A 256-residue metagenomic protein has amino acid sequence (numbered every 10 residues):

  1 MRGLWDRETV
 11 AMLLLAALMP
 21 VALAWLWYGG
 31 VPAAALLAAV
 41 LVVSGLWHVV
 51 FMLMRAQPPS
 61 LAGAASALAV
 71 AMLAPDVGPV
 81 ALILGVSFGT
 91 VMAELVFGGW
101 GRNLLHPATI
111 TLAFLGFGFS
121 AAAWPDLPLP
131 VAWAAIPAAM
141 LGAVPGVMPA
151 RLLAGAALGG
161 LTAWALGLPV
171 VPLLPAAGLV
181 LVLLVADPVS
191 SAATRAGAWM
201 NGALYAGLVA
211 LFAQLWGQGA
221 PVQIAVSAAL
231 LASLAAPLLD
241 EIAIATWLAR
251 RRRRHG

Functional and structural regions predicted by a protein language model:
M1, S44-A56, G89-R102, P137-G146 (+3 more regions): C-terminal ends of transmembrane helices
M1-V49, S227, L238-I242, T246-G256: N-terminal signal-anchor module of multipass membrane proteins
L13-P20, L36-H48, A62, S66 (+14 more regions): Alpha-helical transmembrane segments in multi-pass membrane proteins
W27-V42, A74-S87, P125-W133, G167-G178: Structural signature of hydrophobic alpha-helical transmembrane segments
Q57-D126: Membrane-interface helix-loop-helix junctions at boundaries between adjacent transmembrane segments
M72, M140-M148, T162-Q218, E241-A245: Hydrophobic alpha-helical bundle architecture
I83, L104-A108, L129-A132, V170-A177 (+2 more regions): Loop-to-transmembrane alpha-helix initiation sites
A122-G160, W164-L168: Internal active-site segments that recognize and position negatively charged phosphoryl groups and nucleotide moieties
